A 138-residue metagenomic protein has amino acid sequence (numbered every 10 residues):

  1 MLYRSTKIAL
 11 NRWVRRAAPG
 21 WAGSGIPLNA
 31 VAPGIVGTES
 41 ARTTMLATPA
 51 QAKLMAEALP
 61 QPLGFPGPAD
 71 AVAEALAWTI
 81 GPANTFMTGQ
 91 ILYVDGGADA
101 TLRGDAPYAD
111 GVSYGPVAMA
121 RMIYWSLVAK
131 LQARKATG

Functional and structural regions predicted by a protein language model:
M1, G25, A30, A118-I123: Glycine-rich nucleotide cofactor-binding loops and adjacent beta-alpha elements of adenine nucleotide/dinucleotide sites
M1-S24, P33-T38: Catalytic loop of short-chain dehydrogenase/reductase
T6-K7, N29, F65: Short alpha-helix in the Rossmann-fold core of NAD(P)-dependent oxidoreductases
R15-P19, G81, L131-A133: Amphipathic alpha-helical dimer-interface segment in Rossmann-like NAD(P)H-dependent oxidoreductases
A22, P27, M87-G89: Short, small/polar-rich loop/turn modules that mediate ligand/substrate recognition or access, typified
P27-G37, I80, D95: Conserved SDR Rossmann-fold cofactor-binding beta-strand/turn motif
V36-P60, L102-K135: A glycine/serine/threonine-rich, flexible loop-to-helix segment that serves as the NAD(P) cofactor-binding "lid"
F65-V94, D99: C-terminal substrate-recognition "lid" of short-chain dehydrogenase/reductases
